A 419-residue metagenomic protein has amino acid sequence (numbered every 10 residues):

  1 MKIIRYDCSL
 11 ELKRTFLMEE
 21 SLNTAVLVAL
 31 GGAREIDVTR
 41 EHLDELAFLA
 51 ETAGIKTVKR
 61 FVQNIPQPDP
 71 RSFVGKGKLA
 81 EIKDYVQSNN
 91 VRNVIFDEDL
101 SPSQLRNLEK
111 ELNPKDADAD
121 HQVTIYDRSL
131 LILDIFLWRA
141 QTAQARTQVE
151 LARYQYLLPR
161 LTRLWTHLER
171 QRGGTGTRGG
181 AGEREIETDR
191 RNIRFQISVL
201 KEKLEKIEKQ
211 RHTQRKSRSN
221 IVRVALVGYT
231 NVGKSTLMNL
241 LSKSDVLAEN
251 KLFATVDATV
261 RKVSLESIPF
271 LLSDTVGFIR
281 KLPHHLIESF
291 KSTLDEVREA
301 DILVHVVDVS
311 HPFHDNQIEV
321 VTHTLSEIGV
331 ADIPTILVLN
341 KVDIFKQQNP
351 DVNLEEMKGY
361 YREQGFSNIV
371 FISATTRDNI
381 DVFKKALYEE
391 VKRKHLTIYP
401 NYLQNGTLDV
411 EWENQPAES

Functional and structural regions predicted by a protein language model:
M1-R128: N-terminal accessory targeting/assembly segments
M1-V28, A47, P159-V232, M238 (+2 more regions): C-terminal-of-GTPase-core extension/linker across diverse P-loop GTPases
L12, K216-S219, L241-F270, I279 (+3 more regions): Switch I (effector-binding) loop of TRAFAC-class P-loop GTPase G-domains
L27-G31, R60-Q63, I95-D97, V304-D308 (+2 more regions): Conserved beta-strand segments of the P-loop GTPase G domain that flank and frequently precede/overlap
G31-E35, I65-Q67, D99-P102, L130-L133 (+4 more regions): Conserved nucleotide-binding/hydrolysis micro-motifs of P-loop NTPases
A33-V38, P68-S72, R139-A143, E185 (+3 more regions): Flexible beta-alpha connector loops of hexameric P-loop NTPases
L43, A47-E51, K83-S88, E98-D118 (+1 more regions): Conserved C-terminal guanine-recognition region of P-loop GTPase G domains, centered on the G4
S129-V149: Short alpha-helix plus adjacent loop in nuclease-associated cores
